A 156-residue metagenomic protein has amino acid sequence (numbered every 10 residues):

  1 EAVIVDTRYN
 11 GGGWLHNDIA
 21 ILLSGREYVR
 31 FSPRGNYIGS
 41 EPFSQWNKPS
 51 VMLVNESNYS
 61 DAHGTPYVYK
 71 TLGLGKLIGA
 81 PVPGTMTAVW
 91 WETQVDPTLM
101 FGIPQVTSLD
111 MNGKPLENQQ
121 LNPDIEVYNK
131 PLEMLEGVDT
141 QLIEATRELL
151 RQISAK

Functional and structural regions predicted by a protein language model:
E1-K156: C-terminal "post-core" interaction segments
